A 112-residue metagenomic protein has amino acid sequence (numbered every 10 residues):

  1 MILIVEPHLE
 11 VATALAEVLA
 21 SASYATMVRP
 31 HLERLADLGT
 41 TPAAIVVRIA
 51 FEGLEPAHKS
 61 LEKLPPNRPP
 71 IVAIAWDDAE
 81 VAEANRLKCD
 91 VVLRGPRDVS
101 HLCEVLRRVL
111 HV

Functional and structural regions predicted by a protein language model:
V5-E6, R29, I45: Conserved sequence signature across two-component system core domains
L9-V28: Two-component/phosphorelay signaling modules centered on CheY-like receiver
A12, L32-A36, P42-N67, D77-D78: Conserved phosphotransfer microenvironments
L15-L19, S60, E83: Alpha-helical interaction/dimerization surfaces of two-component signaling modules
A75-L93: Alpha4 helix (beta4-alpha4-beta5 surface) of REC/receiver domains from two-component response regulators
R97-L106: C-terminal output helix
R107-V112: The C-terminal output helix
